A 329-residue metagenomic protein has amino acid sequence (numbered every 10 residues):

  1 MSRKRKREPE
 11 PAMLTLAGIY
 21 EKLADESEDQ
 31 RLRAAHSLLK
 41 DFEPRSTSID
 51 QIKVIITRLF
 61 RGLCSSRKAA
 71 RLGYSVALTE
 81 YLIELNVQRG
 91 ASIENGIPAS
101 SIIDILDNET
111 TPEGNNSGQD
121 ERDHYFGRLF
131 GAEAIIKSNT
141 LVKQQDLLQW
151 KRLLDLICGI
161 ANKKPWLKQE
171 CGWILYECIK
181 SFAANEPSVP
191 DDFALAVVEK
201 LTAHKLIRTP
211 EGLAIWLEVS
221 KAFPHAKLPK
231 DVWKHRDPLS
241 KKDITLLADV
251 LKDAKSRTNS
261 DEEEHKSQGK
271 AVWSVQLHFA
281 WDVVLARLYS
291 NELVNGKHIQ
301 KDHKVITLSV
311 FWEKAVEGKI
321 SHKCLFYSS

Functional and structural regions predicted by a protein language model:
S2-S329: Extended alpha-solenoid scaffolds built from HEAT/ARM-like alpha-helical repeats and adjacent low-complexity/polar
